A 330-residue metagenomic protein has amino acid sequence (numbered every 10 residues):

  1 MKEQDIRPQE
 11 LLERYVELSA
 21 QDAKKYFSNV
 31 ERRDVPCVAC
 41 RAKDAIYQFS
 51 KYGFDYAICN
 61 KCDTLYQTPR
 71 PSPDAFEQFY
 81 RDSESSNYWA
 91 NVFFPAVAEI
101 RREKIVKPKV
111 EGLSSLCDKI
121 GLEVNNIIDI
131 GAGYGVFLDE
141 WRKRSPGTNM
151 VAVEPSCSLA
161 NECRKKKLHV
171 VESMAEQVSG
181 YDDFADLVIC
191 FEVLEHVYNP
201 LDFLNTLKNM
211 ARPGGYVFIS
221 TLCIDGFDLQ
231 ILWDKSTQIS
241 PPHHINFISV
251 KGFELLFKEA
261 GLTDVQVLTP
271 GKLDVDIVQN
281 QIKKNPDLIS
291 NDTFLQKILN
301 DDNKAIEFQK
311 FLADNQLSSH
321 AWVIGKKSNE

Functional and structural regions predicted by a protein language model:
M1-F191, L201-N205, T269-P270, L288-L299 (+2 more regions): Conserved N-terminal segment of class I S-adenosyl-L-methionine
P146, Y198, R212: Short conserved AdoMet
F191-Y198, S220, H243: Short catalytic micro-motifs in class I SAM-dependent methyltransferases
Y198-D202, L229: Short N-terminal helix/helix-N-cap motif within the alpha/beta-hydrolase-1
L201-Y216: A short glycine-rich, Lys/Arg-flanked "PGG" loop and its adjoining helix->strand segment in the class I
F218-N246, K251-L256, N280-K284: Short, glycine-/aromatic-enriched active-site segment of Class I SAM-dependent methyltransferases
D225-F227, G271-D274: Feature marks short, surface-exposed loop/turn motifs that line or immediately flank catalytic pockets and channel
